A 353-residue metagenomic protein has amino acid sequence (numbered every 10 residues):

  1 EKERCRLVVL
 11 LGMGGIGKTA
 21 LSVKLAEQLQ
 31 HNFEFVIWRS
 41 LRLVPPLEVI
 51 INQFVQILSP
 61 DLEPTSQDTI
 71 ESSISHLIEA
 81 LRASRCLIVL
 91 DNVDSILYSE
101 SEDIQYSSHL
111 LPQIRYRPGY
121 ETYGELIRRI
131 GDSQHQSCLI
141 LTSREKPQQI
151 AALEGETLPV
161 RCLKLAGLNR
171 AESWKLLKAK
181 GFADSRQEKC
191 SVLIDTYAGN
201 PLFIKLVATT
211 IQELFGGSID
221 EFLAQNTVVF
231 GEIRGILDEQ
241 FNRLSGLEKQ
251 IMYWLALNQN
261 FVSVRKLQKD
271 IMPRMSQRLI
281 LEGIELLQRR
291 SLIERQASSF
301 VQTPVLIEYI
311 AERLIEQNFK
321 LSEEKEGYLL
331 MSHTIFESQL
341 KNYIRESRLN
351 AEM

Functional and structural regions predicted by a protein language model:
K2, E79-A83, R129-Q136, L244: Conserved catalytic network of the ASCE P-loop NTPase/AAA+ motor domain
K2-L110, Y116: Post-nucleotide-binding-loop coupling segment downstream of the phosphate-binding loop, primarily in RecA-like P-loop
V9-G12, L21-S22, T65, I114-L126 (+5 more regions): Amphipathic alpha-helical scaffolds
A20-L21, V49-F54, L97-T210, G217-E221 (+1 more regions): Alpha-helical sensor/transducer elements of the RecA-like P-loop NTPase core
K24, Q28, L206, W254: Active-site signature of alpha/beta-hydrolase-fold catalytic machinery across serine- and Asp/Cys-nucleophile hydrolases
N52, E71-S84, Q225-G246: Short linear X-Pro dipeptides
Y197-P201, N242-K249: Short helix-coil-helix linker/hinge
D238, F261-N342, S347: C-terminal leucine-rich, beta-strand-based interaction scaffolds used for sensing/assembly
